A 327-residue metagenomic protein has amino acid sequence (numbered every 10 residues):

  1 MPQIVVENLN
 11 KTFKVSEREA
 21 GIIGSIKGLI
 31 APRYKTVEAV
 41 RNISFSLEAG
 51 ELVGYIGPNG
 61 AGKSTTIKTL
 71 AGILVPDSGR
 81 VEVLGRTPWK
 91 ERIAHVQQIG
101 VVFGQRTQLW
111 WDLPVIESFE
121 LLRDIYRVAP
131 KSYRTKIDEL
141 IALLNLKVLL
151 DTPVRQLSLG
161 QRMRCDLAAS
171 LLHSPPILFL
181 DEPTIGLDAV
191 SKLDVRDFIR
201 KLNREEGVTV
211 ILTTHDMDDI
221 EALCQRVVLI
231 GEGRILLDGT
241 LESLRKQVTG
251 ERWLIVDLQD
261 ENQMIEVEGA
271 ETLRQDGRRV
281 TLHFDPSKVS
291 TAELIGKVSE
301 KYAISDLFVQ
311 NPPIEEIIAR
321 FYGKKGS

Functional and structural regions predicted by a protein language model:
I23-L29, E120, D124, K131-L149: Conserved ABC ATPase "signature" region
G79-K90, H95-V96: Conserved ABC transporter NBD signature motif
D112, P153-L157: Conserved ABC ATPase signature
L178-E182: Catalytic Walker B motif of ABC-type/P-loop ATPase nucleotide-binding domains
R196-D285: ABC transporter nucleotide-binding domain
R252-K324: Short, charged/small-residue-rich alpha-helical element at the C-terminal edge of ABC transporter nucleotide-binding
